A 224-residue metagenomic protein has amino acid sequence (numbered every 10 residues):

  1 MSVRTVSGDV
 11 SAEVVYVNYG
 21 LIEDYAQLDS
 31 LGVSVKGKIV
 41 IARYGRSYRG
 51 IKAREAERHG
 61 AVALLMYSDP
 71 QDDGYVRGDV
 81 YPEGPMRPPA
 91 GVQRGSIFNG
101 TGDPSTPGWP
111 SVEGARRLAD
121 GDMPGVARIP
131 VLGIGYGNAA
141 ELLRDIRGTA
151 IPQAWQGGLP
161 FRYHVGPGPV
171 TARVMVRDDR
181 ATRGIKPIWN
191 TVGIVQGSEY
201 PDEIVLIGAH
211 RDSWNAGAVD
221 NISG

Functional and structural regions predicted by a protein language model:
M1-M123, P130, A216-S223: Extracellular/luminal Protease-associated
M1-Q27, D103-N221: Soluble metallo-hydrolase cores and metallopeptidase-like ectodomains found primarily in the secretory/periplasmic
